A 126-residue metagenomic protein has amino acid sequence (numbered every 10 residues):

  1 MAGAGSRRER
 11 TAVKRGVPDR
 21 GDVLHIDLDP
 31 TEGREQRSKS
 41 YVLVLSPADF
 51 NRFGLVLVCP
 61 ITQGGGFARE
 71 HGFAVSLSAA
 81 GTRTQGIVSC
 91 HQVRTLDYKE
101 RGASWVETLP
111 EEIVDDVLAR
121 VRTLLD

Functional and structural regions predicted by a protein language model:
M1-D126: Conserved functional hotspots at enzyme active or ligand-binding sites that engage polyanionic ligands
